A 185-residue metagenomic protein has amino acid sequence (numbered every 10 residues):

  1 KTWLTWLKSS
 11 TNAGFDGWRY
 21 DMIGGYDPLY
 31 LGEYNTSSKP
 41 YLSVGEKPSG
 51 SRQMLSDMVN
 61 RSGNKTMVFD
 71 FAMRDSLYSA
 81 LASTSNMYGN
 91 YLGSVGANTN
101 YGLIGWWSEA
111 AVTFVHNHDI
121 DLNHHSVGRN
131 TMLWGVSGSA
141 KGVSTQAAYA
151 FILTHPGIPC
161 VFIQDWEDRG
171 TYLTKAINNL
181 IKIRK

Functional and structural regions predicted by a protein language model:
K1: Aromatic- and acidic-residue-enriched carbohydrate-binding clefts of CAZyme catalytic domains
L4-K185: Active-site-proximal helices and loops of the catalytic beta/alpha 8
